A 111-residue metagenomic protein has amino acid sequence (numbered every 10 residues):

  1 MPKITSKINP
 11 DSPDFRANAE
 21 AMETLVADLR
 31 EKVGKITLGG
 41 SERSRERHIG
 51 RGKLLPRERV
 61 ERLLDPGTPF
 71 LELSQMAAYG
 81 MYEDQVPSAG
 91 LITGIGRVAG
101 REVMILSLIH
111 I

Functional and structural regions predicted by a protein language model:
M1-G96: N-terminal amphipathic, basic-rich helices that act as targeting or association modules
E72, L106-S107: General beta-strand structural signal in soluble alpha/beta enzymes
R97-M104: Beta-strand-turn-beta hairpins that frame and shape the catalytic cleft of phosphate-ester-processing enzymes
I109-I111: Conserved small/polar residues in nucleotide/adenosyl-binding loops
